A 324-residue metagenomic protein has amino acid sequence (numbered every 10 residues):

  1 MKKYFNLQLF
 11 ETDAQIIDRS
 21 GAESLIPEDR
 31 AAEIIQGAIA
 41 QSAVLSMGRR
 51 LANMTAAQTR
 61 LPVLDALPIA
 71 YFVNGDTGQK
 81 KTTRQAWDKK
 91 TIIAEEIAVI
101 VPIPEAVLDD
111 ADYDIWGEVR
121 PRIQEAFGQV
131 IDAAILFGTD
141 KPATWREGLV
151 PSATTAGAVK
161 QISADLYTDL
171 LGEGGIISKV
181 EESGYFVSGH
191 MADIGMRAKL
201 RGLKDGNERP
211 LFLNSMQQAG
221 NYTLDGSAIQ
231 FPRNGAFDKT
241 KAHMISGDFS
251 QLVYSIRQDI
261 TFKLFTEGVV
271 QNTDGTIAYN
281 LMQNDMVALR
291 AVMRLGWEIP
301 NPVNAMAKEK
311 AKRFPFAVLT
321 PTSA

Functional and structural regions predicted by a protein language model:
K2-L25, A31, N280-A324: Protruding loop/beta-arch "assembly-hinge" segments enriched in small, turn-prone residues
D13-V99: Assembly/oligomerization interface modules of large self-assembling protein complexes
D29-A43, I115-I131, K241-V270: Short, Φ-rich (hydrophobic/aromatic) sequence segments
T55, A156-V287, M293, S323-A324: Extended oligomerization regions of viral-like shell subunits
D65-A70, A98, V107, Q129 (+3 more regions): Short loop/turn segments at secondary-structure transitions that flank enzyme active sites
F72-N74, Y113-D114, R201-D205, K239-M244 (+2 more regions): Short conserved micro-motifs at the rims of enzyme active sites and ligand-binding pockets
G75-K80, I115-R120, G206-N207, V303-R313: Short intrinsically disordered coil segments
D88-T91, E96-V180, V318-A324: Alpha-helical scaffold segments that mediate packing/assembly in large oligomeric complexes
